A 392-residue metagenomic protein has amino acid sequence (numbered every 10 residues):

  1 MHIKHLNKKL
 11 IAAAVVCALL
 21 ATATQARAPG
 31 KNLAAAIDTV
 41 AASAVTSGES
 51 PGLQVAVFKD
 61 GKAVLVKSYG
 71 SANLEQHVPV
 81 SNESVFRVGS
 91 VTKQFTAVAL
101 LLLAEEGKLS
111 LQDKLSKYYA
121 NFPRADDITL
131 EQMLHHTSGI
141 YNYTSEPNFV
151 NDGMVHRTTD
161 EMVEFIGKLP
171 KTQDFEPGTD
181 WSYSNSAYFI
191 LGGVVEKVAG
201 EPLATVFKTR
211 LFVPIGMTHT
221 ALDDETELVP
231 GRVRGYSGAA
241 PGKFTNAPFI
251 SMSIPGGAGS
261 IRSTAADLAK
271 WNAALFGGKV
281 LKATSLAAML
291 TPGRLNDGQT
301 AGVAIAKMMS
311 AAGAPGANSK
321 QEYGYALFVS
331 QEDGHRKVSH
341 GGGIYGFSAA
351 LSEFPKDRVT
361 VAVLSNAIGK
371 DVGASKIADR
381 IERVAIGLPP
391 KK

Functional and structural regions predicted by a protein language model:
H2-A12: Bacterial N-terminal signal peptides that target proteins for export
I3, A26-K67, A199-E201, T205-T209 (+2 more regions): Catalytic loop of the DD-peptidase/beta-lactamase superfamily, centered on the K-T-G motif and neighboring
A12-A21: Bacterial N-terminal signal peptides
A42, K62, V163-K171, G192 (+1 more regions): Amphipathic, well-packed alpha-helical segments that form the structural scaffold of globular domains
E49, D224-V229: Short, glycine-/polar-rich solvent-exposed loops and beta-turns at beta-strand/coil boundaries
V55-V57, G61-K62, R87-S110, K114 (+4 more regions): Alpha-helical scaffold elements that line and support the substrate/ligand-binding pocket of soluble hydrolases
V64-V66, F122-T129, G139-E146, P214-D224 (+1 more regions): Secretory-pathway/luminal and periplasmic proteins that interact with or process carbohydrate-rich
S71-N185, A199-E201, E227-P248: Active-site-proximal loop and beta-strand segments within enzyme catalytic domains
